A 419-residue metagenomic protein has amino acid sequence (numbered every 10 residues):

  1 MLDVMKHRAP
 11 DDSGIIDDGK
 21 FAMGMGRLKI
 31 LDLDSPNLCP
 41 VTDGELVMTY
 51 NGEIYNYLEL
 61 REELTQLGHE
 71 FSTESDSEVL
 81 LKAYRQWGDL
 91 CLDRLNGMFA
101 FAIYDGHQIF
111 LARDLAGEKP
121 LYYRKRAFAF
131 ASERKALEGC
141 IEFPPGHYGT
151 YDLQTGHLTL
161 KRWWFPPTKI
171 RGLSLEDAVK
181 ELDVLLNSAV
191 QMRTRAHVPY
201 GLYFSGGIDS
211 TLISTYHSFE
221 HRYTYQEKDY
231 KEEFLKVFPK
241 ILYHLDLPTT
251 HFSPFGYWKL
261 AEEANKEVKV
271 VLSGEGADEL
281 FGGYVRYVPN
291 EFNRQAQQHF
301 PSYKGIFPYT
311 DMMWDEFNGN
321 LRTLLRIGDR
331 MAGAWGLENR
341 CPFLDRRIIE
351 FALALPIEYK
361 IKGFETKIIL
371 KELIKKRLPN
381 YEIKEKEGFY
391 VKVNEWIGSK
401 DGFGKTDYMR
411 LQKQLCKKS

Functional and structural regions predicted by a protein language model:
M1-L245, Y257, K376, Y381: Cysteine-centered catalytic environments shared across enzyme families
G24-S35, F101, L115, A264 (+2 more regions): Short Ser/Thr-interspersed hydrophobic loop/turn segments at strand-loop and sheet-helix junctions that line or gate
D76-S77, N96-M98, S253-W258, D278 (+3 more regions): Conserved glycosyltransferase catalytic-site signature
H107-Q108, A196-V198, A264-N265, D329 (+2 more regions): Short hydrophobic "helix-edge" motifs at membrane interfaces and signal-peptide entry regions
C140, T155, S253, V270-L272 (+1 more regions): Adenosyl-5′-phosphate
S174-L182, P248, F252, G256 (+3 more regions): Conserved acidic
Q226-A261, N265-V268, R286-Q295, A334 (+1 more regions): ATP-dependent adenylate-handling ligase core
V268-D278, G282-Y284: Short acidic/histidine-rich active-site segments
